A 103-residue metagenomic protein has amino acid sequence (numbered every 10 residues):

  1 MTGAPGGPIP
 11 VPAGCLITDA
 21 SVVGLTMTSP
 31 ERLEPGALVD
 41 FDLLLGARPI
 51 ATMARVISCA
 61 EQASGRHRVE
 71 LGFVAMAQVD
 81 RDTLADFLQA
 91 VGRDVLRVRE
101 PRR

Functional and structural regions predicted by a protein language model:
M1-R103: Structured alpha-helical
